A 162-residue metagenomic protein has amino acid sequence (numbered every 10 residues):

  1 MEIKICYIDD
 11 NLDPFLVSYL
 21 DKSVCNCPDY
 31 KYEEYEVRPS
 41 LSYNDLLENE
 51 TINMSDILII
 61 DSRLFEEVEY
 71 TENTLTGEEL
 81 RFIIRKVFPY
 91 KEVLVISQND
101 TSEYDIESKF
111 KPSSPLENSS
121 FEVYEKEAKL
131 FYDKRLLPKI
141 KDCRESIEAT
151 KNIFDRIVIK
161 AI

Functional and structural regions predicted by a protein language model:
E2-V24: Conserved acidic segment of CheY-like receiver
P14-L16, E66-V68, T101-D105: Short catalytic/ligand-binding loop motif for oxyanion handling, primarily in non-cytosolic enzymes, centered on
D21-P28, N49-I52, E79-P89, E107-L116: Short, surface-exposed basic-aromatic patches at helix termini and helix-loop junctions that form
D29-S42: Short hydrophobic/Thr-rich beta-strand motif most characteristic of the beta2 strand and flanking loop of CheY-like
L41-E48, I52-F88, Q98: Conserved phosphotransfer microenvironments
T71-L75, K86-K134, P138-E145: Alpha4 helix (beta4-alpha4-beta5 surface) of REC/receiver domains from two-component response regulators
R81-I83, E103, K151, I157: N-terminal nucleotide-handling cores and adjacent loading/scaffold lobes of large enzymes and macromolecular assemblies
K141-I162: C-terminal output/effector regions of signal-responsive regulators
